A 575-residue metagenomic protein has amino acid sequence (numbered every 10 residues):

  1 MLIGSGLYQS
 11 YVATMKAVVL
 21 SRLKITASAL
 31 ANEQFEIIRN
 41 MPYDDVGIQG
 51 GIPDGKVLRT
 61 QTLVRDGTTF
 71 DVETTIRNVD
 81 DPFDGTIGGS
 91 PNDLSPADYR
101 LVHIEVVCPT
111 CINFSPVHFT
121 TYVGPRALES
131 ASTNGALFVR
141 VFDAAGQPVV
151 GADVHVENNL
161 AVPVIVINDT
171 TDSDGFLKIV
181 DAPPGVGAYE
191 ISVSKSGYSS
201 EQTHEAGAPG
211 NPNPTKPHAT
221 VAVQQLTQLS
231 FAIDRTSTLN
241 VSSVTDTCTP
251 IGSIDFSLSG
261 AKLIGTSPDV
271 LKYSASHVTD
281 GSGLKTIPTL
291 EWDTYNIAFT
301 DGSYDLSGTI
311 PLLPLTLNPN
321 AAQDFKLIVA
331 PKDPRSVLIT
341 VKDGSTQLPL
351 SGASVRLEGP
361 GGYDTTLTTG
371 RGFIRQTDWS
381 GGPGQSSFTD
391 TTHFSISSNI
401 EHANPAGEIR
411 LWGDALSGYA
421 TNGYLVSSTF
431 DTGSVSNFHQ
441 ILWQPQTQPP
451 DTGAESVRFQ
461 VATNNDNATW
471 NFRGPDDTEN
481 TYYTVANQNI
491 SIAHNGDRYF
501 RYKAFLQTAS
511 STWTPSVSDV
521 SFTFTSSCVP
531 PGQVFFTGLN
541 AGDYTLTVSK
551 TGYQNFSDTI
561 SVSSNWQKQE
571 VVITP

Functional and structural regions predicted by a protein language model:
M1-N32: Aliphatic-rich helix starts adjacent to a transmembrane/signal segment
S21-V150, S243: Low-complexity, Gly/Pro-rich coil/beta segments used as flexible assembly/activation regions
Y43, A145-V164, T245-K272, S345-T369: Short, ordered, surface-exposed loop/turn motifs in non-cytosolic proteins
G135-D143, F231, S237-T245, R335-D343 (+1 more regions): A short, amphipathic beta-strand motif
N159-D181, K262-T286, G361-R371, S526-F535: Short, acidic Ser/Thr/Gly-rich low-complexity loop/linker segments typical of extracellular and cell-surface proteins
S173-S196, A275-S303, P530-D543, T551: Short Pro-Gly-centered beta-turn/loop motif in secreted/extracellular proteins
S194-Q228, V278, A298-K332, L539-N540 (+1 more regions): Structured interaction patches on ligand/partner-binding surfaces of diverse proteins
G370-C528: Beta-strand-rich ligand- or partner-binding modules with a strong bias toward extracellular/periplasmic carbohydrate
